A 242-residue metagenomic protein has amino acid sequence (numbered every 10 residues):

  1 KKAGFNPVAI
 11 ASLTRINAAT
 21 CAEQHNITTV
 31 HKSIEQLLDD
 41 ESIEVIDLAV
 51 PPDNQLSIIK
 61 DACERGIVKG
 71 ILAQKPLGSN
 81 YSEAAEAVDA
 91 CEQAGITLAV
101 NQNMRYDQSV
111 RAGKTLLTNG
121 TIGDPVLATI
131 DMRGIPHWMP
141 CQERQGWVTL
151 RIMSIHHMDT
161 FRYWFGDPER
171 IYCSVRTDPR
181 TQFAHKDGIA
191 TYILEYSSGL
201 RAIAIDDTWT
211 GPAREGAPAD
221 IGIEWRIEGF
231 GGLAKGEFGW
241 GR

Functional and structural regions predicted by a protein language model:
K1-H25: N-terminal Rossmann-like dinucleotide-binding module
F5-A9, E44-I46, V148-T149: Short active-site oxyanion
I27-I34: Conserved SAM-binding strand-loop segment of SAM-dependent methyltransferases
H31, I71-A73, L98-V100, T129 (+2 more regions): Hydrophobic residues in well-ordered beta-strands that form the structural core
S42, V50-P51, D206: Short glycine-/small-residue-rich Rossmann-like dinucleotide-binding loops
E44-V45, L56-R105, G120: Beta-strand-loop-alpha-helix segment that lines the small-molecule cofactor/substrate pocket of alpha/beta enzymes
M104-F183, Y192: Predominantly a Rossmann-like dinucleotide-binding segment in NAD(P)-dependent oxidoreductases
I152, M158-G241: Contiguous beta-strand/loop segments that form the cofactor/metal-binding neighborhood of enzyme cores
